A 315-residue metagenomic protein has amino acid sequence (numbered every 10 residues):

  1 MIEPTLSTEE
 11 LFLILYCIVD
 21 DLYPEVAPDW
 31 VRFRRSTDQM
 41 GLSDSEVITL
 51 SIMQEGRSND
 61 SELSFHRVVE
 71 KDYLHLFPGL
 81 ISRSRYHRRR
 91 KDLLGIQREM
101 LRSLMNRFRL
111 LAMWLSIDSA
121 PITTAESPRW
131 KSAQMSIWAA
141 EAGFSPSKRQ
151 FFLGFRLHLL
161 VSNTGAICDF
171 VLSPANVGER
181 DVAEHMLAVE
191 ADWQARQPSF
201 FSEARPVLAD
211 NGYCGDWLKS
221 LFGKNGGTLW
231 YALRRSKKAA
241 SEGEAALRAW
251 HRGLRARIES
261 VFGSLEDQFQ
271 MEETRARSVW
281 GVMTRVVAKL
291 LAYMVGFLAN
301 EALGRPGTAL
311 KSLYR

Functional and structural regions predicted by a protein language model:
M1-R315: Short alpha-helical elements
